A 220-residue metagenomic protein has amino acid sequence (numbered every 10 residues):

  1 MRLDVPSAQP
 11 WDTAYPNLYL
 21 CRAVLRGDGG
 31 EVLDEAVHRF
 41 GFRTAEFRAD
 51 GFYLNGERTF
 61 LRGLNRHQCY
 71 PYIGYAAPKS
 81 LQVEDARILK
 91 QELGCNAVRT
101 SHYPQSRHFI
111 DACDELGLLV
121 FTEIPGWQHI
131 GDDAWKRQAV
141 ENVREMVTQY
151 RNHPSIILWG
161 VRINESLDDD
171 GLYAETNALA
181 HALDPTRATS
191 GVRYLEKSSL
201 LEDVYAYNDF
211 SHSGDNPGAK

Functional and structural regions predicted by a protein language model:
M1-V120, N142, I157-L158, A182: Secreted/periplasmic carbohydrate-active enzymes, especially glycoside hydrolases
R87-Q91, A97-K220: Substrate-binding/catalytic cleft of secreted carbohydrate-active enzymes, primarily glycoside hydrolases
